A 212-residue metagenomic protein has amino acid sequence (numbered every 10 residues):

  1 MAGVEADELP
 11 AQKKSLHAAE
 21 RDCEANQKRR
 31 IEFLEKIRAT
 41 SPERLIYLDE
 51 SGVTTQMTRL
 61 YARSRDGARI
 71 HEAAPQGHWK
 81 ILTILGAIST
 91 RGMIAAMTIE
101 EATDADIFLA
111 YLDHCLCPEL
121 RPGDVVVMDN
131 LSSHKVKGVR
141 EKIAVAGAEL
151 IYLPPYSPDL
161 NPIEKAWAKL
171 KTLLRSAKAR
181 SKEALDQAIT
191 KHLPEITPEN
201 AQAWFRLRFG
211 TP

Functional and structural regions predicted by a protein language model:
M1-P212: Short functional hotspots at interaction and active-site rims
